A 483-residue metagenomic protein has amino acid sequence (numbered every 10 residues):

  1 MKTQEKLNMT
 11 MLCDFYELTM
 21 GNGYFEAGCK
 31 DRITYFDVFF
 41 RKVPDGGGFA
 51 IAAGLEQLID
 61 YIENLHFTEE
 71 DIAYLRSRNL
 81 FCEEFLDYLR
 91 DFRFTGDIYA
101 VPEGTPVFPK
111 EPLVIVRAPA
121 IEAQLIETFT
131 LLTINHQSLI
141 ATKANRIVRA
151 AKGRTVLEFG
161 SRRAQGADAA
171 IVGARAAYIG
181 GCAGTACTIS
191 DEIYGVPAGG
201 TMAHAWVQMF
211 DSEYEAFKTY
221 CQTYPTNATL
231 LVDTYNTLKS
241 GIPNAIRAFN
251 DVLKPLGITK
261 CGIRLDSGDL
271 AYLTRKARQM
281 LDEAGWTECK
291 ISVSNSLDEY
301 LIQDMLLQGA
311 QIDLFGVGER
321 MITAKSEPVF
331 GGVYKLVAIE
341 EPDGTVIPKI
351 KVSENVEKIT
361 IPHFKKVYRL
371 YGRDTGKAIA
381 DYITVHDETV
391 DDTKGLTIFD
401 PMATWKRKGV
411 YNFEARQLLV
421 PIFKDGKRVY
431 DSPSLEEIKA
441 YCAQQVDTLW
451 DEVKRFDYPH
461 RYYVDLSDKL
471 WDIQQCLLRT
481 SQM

Functional and structural regions predicted by a protein language model:
K2-I33, K42-P44, L80-F81, L86-I98 (+6 more regions): Buried, small/hydrophobic-residue-enriched core segments of structured protein domains
K2-R32, F36, R41, D45-G47 (+3 more regions): Gly/Ser/Thr/Ala-enriched C-terminal appendages of enzymes
A27, T34-R90: N-terminal, Lys/Arg-enriched amphipathic/low-complexity engagement segments that precede the first folded domain
L58-L65, Y74, Y88, T133 (+4 more regions): Residues that form generic nucleotide/phosphate-binding pockets
A73-Y74, T142-R146, G160, K454-H460: Short coil/turn segments at secondary-structure boundaries
G199, I263, I291, D313-F315: Hydrophobic residues within beta-strands of alpha/beta enzymes
H204, S294, G318: Residue-level "edge-of-site" marker
